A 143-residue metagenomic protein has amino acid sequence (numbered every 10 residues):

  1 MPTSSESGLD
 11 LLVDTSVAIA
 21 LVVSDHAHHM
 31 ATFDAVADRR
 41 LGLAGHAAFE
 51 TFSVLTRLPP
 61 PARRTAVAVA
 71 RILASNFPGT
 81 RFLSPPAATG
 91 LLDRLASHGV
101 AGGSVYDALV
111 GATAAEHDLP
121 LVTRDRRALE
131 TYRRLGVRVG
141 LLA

Functional and structural regions predicted by a protein language model:
M1-L43, L58-A68: Short, well-structured N-terminal submotif of metal-dependent ribonuclease cores
P2-E6, G79-R127: Active-site neighborhoods of divalent-metal-dependent phosphate/nucleic-acid chemistry enzymes
D14, A44, G103-S104, D125 (+1 more regions): Histidine- and aromatic-rich ligand-binding microenvironments
A18, A48, A128-L129: A generic structural signal for short hydrophobic patches within well-formed alpha-helices
A37, L135-V137: Short, structured coil segments at secondary-structure junctions
G42, P120, R138: Residue-level detector of anion-binding/catalytic polar loops
F52-R81, T89-A96: Active-site-proximal, substrate-binding regions of enzyme catalytic domains and RNA-binding/basic surfaces
L129-L135: Short loop/helix-cap segments at secondary-structure boundaries that form the rim of catalytic
